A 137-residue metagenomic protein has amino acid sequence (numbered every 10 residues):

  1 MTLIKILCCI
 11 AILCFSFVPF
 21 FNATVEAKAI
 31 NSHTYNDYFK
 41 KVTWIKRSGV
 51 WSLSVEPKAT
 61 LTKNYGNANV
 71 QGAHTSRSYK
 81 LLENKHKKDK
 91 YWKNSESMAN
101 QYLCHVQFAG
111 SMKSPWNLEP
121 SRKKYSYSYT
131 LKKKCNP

Functional and structural regions predicted by a protein language model:
M1-T24: Sec-dependent N-terminal signal peptides of Gram-positive bacterial secreted proteins and lipoproteins
L3, C9, R77-S78, S114: Terminal low-complexity, poorly structured segments
I6, A27-A29, Y102: Intrinsic disorder/low-complexity segments enriched in polar/small residues
P19, I45-R47, E96, G110: A generic structural signal for short, solvent-exposed coil/turn residues that cap or connect secondary-structure
A23-Y65: N-terminal export/targeting and maturation segments
I30-K41, I45, K80-K87, N94 (+1 more regions): Cell wall/extracellular polymer interaction/catalysis modules
L53-K90: Acidic/histidine-rich, surface-exposed loop or edge segments in extracytoplasmic proteins
K85-P137: Extracytosolic low-complexity repeat regions of secreted or lipid-anchored proteins
